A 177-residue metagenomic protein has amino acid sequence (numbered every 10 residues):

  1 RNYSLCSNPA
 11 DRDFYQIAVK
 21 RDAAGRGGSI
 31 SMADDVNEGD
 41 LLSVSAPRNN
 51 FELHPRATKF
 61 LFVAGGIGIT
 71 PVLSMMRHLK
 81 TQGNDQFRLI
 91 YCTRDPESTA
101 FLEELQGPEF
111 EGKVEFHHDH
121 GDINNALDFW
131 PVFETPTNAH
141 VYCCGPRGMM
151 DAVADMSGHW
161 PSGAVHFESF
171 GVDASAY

Functional and structural regions predicted by a protein language model:
R1-L41, K59, T93-P96, E104: Ferredoxin-reductase
L5, G68, P146: Short, conserved phosphate/pyrophosphate- and ester-handling motifs at nucleotide-, phospho-/glycolipid
P47-R48: Short, surface-exposed secondary-structure boundary micro-motifs
A57, H78-F87: Conserved S-adenosyl-L-methionine
F60-T70: Short, glycine-rich nucleotide/cofactor-binding loops
I69-T81: Histidine-anchored nucleotide/phosphate-binding helix
T93-Y177: Reductase modules of NAD(P)H-dependent flavoproteins
